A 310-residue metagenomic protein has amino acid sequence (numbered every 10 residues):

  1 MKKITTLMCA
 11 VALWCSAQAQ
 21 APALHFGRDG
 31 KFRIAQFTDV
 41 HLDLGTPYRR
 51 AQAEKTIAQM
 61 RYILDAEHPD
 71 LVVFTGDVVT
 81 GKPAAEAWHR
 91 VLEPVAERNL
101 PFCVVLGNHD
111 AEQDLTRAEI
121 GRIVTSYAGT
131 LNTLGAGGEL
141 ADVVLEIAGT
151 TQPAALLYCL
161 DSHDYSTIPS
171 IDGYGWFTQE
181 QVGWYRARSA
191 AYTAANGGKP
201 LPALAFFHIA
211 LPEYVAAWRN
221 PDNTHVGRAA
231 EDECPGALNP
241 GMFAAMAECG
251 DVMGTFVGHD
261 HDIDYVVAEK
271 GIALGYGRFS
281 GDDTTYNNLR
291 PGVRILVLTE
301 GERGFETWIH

Functional and structural regions predicted by a protein language model:
M8-Q18: Hydrophobic h-region of N-terminal signal peptides that target proteins for export in Gram-negative bacteria
A19-R90: N-terminal active-site segment of His-dependent metallophosphoesterases
A21-P22, H89-G198, R294-T299: Extended active-site neighborhood of metal-dependent phosphoesterases/phosphodiesterases
R28, V144-Q152, M242-A247, I263-H310: Binuclear metal-dependent phosphoesterase catalytic core
F32-L44, A154-D164, F206, A273-F279: Active-site-proximal beta-strand elements of phosphoester/diester hydrolases
F37-I57, V79-E86, S126-G129, T167-W176 (+2 more regions): Acidic/histidine-rich helix-loop elements that form or flank divalent-metal/phosphate-binding sites at the catalytic
D43-G45, T80-P83, V104-L115, Y165-I168 (+3 more regions): Active-site environment of divalent metal-dependent phosphoester hydrolases
H68-D70, L156-C159, I171-D264: His/acidic metal-ligating clusters that form di-metal
